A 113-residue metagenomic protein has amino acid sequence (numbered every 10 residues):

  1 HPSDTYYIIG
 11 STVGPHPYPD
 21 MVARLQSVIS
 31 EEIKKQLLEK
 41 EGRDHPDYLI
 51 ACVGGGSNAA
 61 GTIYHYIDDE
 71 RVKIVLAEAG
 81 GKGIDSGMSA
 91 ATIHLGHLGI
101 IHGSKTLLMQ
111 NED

Functional and structural regions predicted by a protein language model:
H1-S3: PLP-dependent aminotransferase-class I/II
T5-Y7, P15-D113: Glycine-rich phosphate/pyrophosphate-binding loop at beta-loop-alpha junctions
